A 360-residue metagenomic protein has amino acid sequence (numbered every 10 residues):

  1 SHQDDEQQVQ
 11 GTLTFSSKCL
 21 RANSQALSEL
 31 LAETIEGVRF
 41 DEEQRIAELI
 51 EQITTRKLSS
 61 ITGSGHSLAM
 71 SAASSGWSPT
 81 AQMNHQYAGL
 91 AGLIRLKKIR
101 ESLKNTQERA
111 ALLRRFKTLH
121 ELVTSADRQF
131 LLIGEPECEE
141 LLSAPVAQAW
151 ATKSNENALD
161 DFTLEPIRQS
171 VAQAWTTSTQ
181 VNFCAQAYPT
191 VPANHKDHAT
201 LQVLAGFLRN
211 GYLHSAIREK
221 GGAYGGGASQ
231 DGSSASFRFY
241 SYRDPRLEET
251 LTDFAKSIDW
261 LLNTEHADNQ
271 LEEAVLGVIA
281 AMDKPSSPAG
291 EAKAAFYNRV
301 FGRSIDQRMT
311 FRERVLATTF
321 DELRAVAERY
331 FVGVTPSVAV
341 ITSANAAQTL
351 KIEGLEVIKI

Functional and structural regions predicted by a protein language model:
S1-G37, E43-T106, S125-G134, F183-V203 (+2 more regions): M16 family metallopeptidases and their MPP-like homologs
D4-Q8, L119-T124, W175-S178, I217 (+1 more regions): A general structural signal for short secondary-structure junctions and capping/turn motifs
R109-V146, T335-P336: Non-catalytic, conformational "gating/processing" segments within enzyme and secreted inhibitor domains
R114-K117, R168-A174, P189, A223-G225 (+1 more regions): Glycine-rich, charged/polar anion/phosphate-binding loops that engage phosphate groups from diverse ligands
Q129-A185, T190-P192, A344-I360: An aromatic/glycine/proline-enriched structural segment found at the starts of mature extracellular/organellar domains
G206: Substrate/cofactor-recognition hotspot
A317-I360: In a subset of proteins, long, contiguous C-terminal domains/tails are tracked
